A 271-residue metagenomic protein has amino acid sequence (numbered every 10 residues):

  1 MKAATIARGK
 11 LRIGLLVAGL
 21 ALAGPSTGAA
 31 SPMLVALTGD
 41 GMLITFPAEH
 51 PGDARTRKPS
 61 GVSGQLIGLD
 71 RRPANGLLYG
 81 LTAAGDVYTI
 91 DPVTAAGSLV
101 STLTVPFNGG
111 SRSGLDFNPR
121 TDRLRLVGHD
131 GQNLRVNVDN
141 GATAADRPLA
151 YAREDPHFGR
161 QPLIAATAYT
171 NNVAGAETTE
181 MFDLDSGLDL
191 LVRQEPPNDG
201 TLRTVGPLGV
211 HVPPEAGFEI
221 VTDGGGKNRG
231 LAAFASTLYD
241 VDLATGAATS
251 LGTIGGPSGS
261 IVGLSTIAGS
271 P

Functional and structural regions predicted by a protein language model:
G14-A23: Bacterial N-terminal signal peptides
A30-E49: An edge-strand/N-cap motif at the start of beta-rich repeat modules
M33-L37, L77-G80, R123-L126, A176 (+2 more regions): Conserved beta-propeller blade signature
D40-I44, A84-Y88, D130-N133, L188-L190 (+1 more regions): Loop/turn residues immediately N-terminal
A48-P51, D91-A95, V138-G141, P196-N198 (+1 more regions): Short loop/turn segments that connect beta-strands within beta-propeller blades
G52-G61, A96-P106, A145-H157, T201-V210 (+1 more regions): A short beta-strand motif characteristic of beta-propeller blades
I67-N75, P106-D122, G159-E177, P214-G226 (+1 more regions): Structural signature of eukaryotic scaffold interfaces centered on beta-propeller domains
L243, A247-P271: Blade-level signature of beta-propeller repeat domains, shared across WD40, Kelch, NHL, RCC1 and BNR/Asp-box propellers
